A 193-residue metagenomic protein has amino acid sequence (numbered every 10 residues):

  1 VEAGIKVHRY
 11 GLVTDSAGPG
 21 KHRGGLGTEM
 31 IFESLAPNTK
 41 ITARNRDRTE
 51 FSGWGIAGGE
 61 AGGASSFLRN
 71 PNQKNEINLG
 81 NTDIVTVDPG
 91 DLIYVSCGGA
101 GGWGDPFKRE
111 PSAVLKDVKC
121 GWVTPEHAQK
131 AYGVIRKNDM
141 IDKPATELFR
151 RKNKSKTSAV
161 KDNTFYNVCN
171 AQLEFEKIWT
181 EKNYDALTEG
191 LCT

Functional and structural regions predicted by a protein language model:
V1-P71, A171-W179, L191: Long, charge-dense accessory insertions within large macromolecular proteins
G18, N81-D83: Short, conserved secondary-structure segments in the cores of folded domains
F32, G90-D91: Loop/turn positions that initiate beta-strands
N72-N81: A short beta-strand-loop-beta hairpin characteristic of the jelly-roll/cupin
N78-L79, A100-K108: Short, Lys/Arg- and Gly-enriched loop/turn segments at beta-strand edges
F107-T193: Intrinsic disorder at enzyme termini
